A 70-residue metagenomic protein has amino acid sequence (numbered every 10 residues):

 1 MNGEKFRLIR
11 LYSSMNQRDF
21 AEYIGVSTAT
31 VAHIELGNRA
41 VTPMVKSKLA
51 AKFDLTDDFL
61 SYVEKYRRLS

Functional and structural regions predicted by a protein language model:
M1-E4, S70: Short, Lys/Arg-enriched, disordered terminal segments
E4-D19, Y23, K48: Short basic helix-loop element that most often maps to the first helix and adjoining turn of HTH DNA-binding modules
V26-V41: Recognition helix of helix-turn-helix/homeodomain-like DNA-binding domains that insert into the DNA major groove
A40-M44, A51, D57-S70: Short, charged recognition helix plus adjacent turn of helix-turn-helix-like nucleic-acid-binding domains
